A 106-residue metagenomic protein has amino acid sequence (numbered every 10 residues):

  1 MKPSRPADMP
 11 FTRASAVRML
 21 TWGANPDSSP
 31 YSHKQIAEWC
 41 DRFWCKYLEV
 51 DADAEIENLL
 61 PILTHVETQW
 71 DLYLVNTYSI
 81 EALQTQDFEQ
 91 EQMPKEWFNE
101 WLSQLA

Functional and structural regions predicted by a protein language model:
M1-A106: Acidic, Ser/Pro/Thr-rich low-complexity regulatory regions and the short amphipathic helical interaction modules they
